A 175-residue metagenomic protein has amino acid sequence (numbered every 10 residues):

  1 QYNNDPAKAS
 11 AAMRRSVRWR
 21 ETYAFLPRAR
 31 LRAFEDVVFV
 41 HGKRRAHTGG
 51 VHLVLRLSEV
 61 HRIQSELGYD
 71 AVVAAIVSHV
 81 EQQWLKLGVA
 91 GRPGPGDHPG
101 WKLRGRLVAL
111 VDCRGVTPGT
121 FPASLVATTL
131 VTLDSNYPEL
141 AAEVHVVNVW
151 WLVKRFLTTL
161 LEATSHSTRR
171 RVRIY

Functional and structural regions predicted by a protein language model:
Q1-V147, L152-Y175: SEC14/CRAL-TRIO lipid-binding/transfer domains and related phosphoinositide-recognition modules that form deep
